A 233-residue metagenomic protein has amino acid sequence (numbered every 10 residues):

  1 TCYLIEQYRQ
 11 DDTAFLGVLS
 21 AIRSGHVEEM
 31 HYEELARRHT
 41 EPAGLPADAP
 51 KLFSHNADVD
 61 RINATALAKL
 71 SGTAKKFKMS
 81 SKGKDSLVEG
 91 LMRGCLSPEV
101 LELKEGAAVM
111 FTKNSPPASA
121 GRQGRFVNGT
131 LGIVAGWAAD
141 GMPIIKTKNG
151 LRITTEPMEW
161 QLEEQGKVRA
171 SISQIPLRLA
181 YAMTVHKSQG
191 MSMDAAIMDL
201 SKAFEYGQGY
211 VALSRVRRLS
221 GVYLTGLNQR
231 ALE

Functional and structural regions predicted by a protein language model:
T1-V127, A135: Conserved helicase motor core of P-loop NTPases
A107-E233: C-terminal accessory regions
